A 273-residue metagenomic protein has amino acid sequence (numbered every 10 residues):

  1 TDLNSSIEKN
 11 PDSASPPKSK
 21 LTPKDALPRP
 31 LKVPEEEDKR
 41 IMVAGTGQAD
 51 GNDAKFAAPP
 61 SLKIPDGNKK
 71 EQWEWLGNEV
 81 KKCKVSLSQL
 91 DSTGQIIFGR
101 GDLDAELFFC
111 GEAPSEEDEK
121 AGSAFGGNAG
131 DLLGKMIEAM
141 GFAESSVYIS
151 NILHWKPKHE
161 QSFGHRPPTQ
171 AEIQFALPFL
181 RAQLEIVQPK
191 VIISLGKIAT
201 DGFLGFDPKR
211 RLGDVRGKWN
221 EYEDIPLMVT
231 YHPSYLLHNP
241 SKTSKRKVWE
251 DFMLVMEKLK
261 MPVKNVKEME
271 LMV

Functional and structural regions predicted by a protein language model:
T1-V273: A polyanion-binding, active-site-adjacent surface
